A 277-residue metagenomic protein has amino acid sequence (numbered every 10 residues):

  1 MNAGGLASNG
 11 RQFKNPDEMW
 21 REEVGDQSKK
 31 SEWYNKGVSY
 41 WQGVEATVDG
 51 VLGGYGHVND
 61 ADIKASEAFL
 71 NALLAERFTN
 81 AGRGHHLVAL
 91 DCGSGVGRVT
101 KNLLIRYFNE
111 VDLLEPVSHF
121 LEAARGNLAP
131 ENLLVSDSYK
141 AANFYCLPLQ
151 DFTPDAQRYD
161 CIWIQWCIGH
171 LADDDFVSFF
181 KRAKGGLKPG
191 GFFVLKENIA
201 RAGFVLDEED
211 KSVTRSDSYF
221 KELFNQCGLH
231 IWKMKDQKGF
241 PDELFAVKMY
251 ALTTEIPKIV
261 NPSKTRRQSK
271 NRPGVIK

Functional and structural regions predicted by a protein language model:
M1-Q157, L171-R182, P189-K277: Class I (Rossmann-like) S-adenosyl-L-methionine-dependent methyltransferase catalytic domain, capturing the SAM-binding
W163: A conserved beta-strand element that flanks and buttresses the S-adenosyl-L-methionine
C167: Hydrophobic adenine-recognition pocket in adenosine-nucleotide-binding enzymes
